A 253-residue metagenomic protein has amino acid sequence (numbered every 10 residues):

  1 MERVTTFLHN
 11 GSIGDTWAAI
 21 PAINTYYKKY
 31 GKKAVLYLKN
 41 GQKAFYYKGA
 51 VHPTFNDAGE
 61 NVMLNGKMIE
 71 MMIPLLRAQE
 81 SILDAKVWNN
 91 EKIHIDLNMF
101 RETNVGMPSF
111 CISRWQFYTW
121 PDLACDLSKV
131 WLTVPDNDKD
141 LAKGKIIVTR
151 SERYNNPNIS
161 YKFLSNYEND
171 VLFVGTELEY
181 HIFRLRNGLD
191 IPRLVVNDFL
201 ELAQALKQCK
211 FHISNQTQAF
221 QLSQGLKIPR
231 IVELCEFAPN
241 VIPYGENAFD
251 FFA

Functional and structural regions predicted by a protein language model:
M1-A253: Catalytic machinery of carbohydrate-active enzymes, primarily nucleotide-sugar-dependent glycosyltransferases
